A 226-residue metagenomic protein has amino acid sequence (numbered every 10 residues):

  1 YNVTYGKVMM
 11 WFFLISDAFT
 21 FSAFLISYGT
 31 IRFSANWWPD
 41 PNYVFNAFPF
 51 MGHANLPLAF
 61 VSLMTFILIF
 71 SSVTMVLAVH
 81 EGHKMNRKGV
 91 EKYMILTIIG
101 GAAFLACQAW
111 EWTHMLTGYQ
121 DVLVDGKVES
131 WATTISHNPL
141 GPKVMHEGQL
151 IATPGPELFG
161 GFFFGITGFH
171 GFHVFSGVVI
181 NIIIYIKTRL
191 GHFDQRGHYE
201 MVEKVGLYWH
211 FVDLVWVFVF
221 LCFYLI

Functional and structural regions predicted by a protein language model:
Y1-I226: ...captures the hydrophobic TM-helix bundle architecture rather than a specific catalytic motif, and can also fire on
